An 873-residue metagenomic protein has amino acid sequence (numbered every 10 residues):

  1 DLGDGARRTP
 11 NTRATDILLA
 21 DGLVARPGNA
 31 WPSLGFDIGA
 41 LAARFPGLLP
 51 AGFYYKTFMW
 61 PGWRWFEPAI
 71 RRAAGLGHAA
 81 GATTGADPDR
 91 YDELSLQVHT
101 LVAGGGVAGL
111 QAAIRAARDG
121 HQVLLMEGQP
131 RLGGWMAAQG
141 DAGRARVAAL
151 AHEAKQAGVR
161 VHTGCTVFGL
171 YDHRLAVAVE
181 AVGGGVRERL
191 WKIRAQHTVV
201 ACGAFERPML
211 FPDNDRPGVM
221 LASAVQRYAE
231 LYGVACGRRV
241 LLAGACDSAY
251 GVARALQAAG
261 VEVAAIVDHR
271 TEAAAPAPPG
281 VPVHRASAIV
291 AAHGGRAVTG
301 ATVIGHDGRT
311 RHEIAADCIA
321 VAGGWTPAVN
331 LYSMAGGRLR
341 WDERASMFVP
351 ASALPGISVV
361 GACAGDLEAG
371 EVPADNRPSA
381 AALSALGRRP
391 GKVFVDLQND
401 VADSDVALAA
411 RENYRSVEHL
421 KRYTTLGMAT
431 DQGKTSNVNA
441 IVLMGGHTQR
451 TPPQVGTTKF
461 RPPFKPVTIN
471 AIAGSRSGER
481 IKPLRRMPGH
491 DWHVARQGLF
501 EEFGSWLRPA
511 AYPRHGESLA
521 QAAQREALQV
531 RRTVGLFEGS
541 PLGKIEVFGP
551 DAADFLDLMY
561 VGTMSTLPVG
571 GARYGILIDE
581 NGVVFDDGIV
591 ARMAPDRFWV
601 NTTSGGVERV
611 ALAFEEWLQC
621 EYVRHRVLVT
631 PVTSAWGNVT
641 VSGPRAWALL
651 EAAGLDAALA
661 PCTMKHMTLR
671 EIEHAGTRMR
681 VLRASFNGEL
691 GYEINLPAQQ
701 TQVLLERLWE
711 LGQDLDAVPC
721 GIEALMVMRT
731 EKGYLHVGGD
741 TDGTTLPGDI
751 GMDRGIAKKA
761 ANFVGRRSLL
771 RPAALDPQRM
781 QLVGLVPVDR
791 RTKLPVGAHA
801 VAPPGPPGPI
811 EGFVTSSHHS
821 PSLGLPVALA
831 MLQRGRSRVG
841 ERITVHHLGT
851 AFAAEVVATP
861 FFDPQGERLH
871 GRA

Functional and structural regions predicted by a protein language model:
D1, A176, F500-E501, G575-I578 (+2 more regions): Short acidic-hydrophobic surface loop/beta-edge motif
D1-L484, A635, G849: Residues forming the flavin
R90-D92, A112-A116, R187-L190, E230-Y232 (+16 more regions): A generic local secondary-structure boundary/capping motif
M126, A204, Y414, Q524-S540 (+3 more regions): Residues forming anionic-ligand binding surfaces in small-molecule and nucleic-acid pockets of primarily soluble enzymes
R344, P378-A381, R525-R532, L577-D587 (+3 more regions): Short amphipathic beta-strand starts and helix->beta connectors
N439, G446-I578, V583: Acidic, proline/glycine-enriched N-terminal capping motif
R486-H490, V494-R496, R508, A594-D596 (+1 more regions): Conserved, structured C-terminal
S565-D596, N601-W617: Well-ordered mid-protein domain cores that form the structural environment of catalytic cofactors
